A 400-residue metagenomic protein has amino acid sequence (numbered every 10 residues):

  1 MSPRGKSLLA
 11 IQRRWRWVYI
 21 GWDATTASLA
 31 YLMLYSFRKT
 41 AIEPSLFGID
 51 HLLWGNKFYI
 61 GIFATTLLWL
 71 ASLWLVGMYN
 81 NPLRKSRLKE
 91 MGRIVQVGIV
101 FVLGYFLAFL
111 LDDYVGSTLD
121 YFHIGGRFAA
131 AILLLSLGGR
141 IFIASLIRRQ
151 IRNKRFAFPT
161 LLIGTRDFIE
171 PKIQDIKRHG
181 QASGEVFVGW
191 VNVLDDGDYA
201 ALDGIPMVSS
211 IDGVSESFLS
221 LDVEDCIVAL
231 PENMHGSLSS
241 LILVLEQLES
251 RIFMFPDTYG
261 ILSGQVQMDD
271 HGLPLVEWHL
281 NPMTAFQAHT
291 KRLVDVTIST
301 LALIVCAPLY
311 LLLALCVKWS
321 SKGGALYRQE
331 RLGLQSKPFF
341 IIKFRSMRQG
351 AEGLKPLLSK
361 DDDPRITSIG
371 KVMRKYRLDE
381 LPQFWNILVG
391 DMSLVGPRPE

Functional and structural regions predicted by a protein language model:
M1-F156: Signature of alpha-helical transmembrane segments in polytopic membrane proteins
M1-T26, A30, R84-S86, G138-A307: N-terminal hydrophobic signal-anchor/signal peptide
N56-K57, I94-G98, V102, L293-I304 (+1 more regions): Loop-to-transmembrane-helix entry motif
R87, M91, V95, L146 (+5 more regions): Hydrophobic alpha-helical segments of integral membrane proteins, encompassing both true transmembrane helices
I94, G98, N153-K172, G324-M347: Membrane-cytosol interface motif
D196-D198, Y259-H271, L326-R365: Short, glycine-rich, amphipathic interfacial segments at transmembrane boundaries or analogous
Q287-A351, N386: A hydrophobic, helix-centered structural microdomain
S359-E400: A short, structured surface patch at a secondary-structure boundary
